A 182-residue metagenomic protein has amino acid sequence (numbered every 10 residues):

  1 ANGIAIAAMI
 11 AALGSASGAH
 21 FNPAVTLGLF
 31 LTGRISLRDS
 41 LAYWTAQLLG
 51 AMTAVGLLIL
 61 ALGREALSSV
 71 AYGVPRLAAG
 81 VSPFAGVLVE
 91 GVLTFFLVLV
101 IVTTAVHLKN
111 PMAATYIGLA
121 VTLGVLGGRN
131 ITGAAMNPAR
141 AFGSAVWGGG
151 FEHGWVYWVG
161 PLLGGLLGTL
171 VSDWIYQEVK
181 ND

Functional and structural regions predicted by a protein language model:
A1-D182: Membrane-interface helix-loop junctions and terminal tails of multi-pass membrane proteins
